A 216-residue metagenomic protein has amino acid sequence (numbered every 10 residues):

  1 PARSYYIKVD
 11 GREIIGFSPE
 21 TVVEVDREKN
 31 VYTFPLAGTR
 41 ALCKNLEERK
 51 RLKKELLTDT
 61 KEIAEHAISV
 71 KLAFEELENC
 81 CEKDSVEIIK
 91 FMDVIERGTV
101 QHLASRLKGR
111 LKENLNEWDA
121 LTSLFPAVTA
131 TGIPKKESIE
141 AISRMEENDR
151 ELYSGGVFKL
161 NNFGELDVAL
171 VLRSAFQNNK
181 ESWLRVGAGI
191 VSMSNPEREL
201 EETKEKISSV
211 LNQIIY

Functional and structural regions predicted by a protein language model:
P1-Y216: Extended alpha-helical targeting/anchoring segments, especially N-terminal organellar/secretory targeting helices
